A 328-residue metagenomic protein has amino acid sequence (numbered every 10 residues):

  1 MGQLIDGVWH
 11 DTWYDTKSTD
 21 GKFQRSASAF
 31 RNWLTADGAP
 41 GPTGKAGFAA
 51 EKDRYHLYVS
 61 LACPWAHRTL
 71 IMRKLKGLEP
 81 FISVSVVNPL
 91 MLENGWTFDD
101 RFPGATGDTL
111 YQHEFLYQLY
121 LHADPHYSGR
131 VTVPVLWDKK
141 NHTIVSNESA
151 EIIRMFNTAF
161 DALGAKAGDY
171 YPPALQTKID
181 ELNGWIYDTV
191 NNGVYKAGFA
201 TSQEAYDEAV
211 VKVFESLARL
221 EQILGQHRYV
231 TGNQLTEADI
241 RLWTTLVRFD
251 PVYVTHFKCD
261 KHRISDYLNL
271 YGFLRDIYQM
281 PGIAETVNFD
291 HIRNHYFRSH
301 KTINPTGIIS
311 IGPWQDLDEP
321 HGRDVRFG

Functional and structural regions predicted by a protein language model:
M1-G328: C-terminal alpha-helical interaction module
